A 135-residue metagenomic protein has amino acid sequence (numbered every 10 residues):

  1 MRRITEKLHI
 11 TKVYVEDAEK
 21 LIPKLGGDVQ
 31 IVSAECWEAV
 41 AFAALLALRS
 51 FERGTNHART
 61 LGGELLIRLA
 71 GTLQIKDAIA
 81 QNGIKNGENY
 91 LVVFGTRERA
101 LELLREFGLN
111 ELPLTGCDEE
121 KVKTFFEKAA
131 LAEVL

Functional and structural regions predicted by a protein language model:
M1-E6, G83-N86: Short, flexible turn/loop "capping" segments at secondary-structure junctions
R3-R59: N-terminal interaction modules that seed assembly of large macromolecular complexes
T11-V13, I31, A78, L91-V93 (+1 more regions): Generic structural hydrophobic/aromatic packing signal, biased to beta-strands
D17-A18, C36, T60, T96 (+2 more regions): Alpha-helix initiation/capping motif
E19, P23, F42-L45, K76-I79 (+2 more regions): Generic detector of well-ordered alpha-helical segments enriched in charged/polar residues, highlighting helical
W37-G95: Ordered, amphipathic secondary-structure segments that act as subunit-interaction surfaces in large macromolecular
N82-L135: Glycine-rich, aromatic-bearing surface loops/beta-hairpins
